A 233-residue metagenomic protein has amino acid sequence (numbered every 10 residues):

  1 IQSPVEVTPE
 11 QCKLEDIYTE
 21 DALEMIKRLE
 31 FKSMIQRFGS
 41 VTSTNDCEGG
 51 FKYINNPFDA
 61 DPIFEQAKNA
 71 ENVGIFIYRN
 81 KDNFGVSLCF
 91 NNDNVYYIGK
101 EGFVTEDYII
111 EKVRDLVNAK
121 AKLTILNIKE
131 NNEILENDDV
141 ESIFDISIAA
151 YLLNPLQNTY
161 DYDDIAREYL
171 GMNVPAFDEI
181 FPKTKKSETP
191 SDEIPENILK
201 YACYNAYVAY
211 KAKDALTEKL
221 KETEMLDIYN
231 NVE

Functional and structural regions predicted by a protein language model:
I1-F51, N137-I143: Non-catalytic nucleic-acid-binding/docking modules located in mid-to-C-terminal regions of nucleic-acid enzymes
I1-I17, I180-E233: Mixed-charge, glycine-rich, non-catalytic linkers/tails in nucleic-acid processing enzymes
Q2, L29, S33, L156 (+2 more regions): Conserved NTP-handling cores and scaffolds of large molecular machines
L14-I17, I26-E30, K52-N55, E101-T105 (+6 more regions): Catalytic cores of large soluble enzymes that bind and process phosphate-bearing ligands
E20-L23, L29-K32, K81-F84, I146-A150 (+3 more regions): Non-catalytic, well-ordered alpha-helical scaffold segments
N45-Y169: Conserved RNase H-like, two-metal-ion catalytic cores of nucleic-acid enzymes
E101-G102, D138-D139, N154-L156, M172-A176 (+2 more regions): Short, polar/flexible loop-turn hinges at active-site or ligand-entry regions and domain interfaces
I143-F144, A150-E193, L199-K211: Metal-dependent DNA phosphodiester-chemistry modules and their immediately adjacent helices/loops in DNA-processing
